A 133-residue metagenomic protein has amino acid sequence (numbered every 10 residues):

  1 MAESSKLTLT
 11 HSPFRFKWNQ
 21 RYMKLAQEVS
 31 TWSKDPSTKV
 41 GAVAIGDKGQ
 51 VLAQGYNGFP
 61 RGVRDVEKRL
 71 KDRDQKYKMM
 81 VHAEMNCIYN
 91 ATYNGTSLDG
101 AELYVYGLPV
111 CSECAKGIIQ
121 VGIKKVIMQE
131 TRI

Functional and structural regions predicted by a protein language model:
M1-I133: Zinc-dependent deaminase catalytic domain
